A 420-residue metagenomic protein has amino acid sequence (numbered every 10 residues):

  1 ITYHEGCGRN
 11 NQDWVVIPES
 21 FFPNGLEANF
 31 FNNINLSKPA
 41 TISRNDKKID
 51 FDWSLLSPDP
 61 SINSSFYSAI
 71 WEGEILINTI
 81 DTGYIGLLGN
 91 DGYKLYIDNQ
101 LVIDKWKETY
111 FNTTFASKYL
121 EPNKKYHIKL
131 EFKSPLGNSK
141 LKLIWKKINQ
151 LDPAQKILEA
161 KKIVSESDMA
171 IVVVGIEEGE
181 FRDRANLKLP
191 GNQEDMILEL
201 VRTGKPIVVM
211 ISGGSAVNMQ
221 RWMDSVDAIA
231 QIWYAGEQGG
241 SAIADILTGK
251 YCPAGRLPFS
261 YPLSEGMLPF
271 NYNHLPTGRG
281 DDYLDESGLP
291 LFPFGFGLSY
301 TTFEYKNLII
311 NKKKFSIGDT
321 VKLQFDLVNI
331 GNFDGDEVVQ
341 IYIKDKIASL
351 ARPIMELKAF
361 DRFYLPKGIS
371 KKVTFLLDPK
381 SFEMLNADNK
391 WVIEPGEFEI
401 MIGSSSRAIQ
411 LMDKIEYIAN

Functional and structural regions predicted by a protein language model:
I1-Y84, L88-D183, L187, G191: Extracellular/secretory pathway-exposed regions associated with glycan biology
T2-K38, I42-R44, S212-D336, I341-K344 (+5 more regions): Secreted, periplasmic, or luminal enzymes acting at the cell surface/secretory milieu
T79, D91, S134-L136, Y251 (+2 more regions): Short, acidic/polar linear motifs in exposed loop/turn regions
L95, I103-D104, L268, I343-L357 (+1 more regions): Short aromatic-acidic-glycine turn motif
V164-S165, V201, M223: A short, aliphatic-rich alpha-helical micro-motif
T203-I207, V226: A short helix->loop->beta-strand "cap" motif at the edges of active sites that frequently abuts
S349-L385: Intrinsically disordered, low-complexity Pro/Gly/Ser/Thr-rich segments with frequent PxxP/GP/PP motifs and embedded
S381-E397: Short glycine/proline/serine/threonine-rich loop/turn segments at secondary-structure transition edges
